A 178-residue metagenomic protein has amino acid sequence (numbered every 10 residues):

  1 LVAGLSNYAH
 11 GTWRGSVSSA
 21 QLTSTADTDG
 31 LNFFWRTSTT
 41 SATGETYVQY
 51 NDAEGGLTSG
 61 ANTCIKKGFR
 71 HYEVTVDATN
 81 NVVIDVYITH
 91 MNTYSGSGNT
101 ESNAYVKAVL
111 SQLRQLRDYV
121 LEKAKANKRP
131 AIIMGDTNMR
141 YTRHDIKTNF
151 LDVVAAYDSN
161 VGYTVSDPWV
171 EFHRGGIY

Functional and structural regions predicted by a protein language model:
L1-T93: Structured beta-strand-rich core segments of catalytic domains in phosphoester-bond hydrolases
T12, T39, N51-E54, S95-G98 (+4 more regions): Generic alpha-helical secondary structure signal
Q21-L22, D27-G30, S97-E101, R143-T148: Short aromatic-enriched loop/helix-cap "lid" or pocket-rim segments at secondary-structure transitions that line
G55, K67, S95-G98, R140-H144: Extracytoplasmic/secreted cell-surface and envelope-processing proteins
I84, T89-E101, Y105, L110: Acidic/His-rich catalytic or pseudo-catalytic neighborhoods that scaffold and/or coordinate enzyme active centers
E101-Y178: Metal-dependent phosphoesterases centered on the DNase I-like endonuclease/exonuclease/phosphatase
